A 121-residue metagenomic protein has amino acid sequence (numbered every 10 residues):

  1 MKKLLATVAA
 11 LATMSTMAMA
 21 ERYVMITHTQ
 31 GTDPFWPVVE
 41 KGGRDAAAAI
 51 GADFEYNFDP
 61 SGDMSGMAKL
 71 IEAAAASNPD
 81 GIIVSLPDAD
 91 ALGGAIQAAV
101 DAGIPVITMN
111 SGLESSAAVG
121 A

Functional and structural regions predicted by a protein language model:
M1-V8: Bacterial Sec-dependent N-terminal signal peptides
L4, T13, A18-A121: A residue-level marker of the well-folded mature domains of exported/periplasmic proteins
